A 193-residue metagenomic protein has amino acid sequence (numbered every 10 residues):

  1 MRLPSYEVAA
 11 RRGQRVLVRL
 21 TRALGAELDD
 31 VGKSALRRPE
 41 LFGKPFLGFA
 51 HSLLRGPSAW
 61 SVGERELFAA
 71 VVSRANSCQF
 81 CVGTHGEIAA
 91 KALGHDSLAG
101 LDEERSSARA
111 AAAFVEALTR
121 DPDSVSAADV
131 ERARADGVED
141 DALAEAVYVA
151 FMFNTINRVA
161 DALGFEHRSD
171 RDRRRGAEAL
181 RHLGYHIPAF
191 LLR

Functional and structural regions predicted by a protein language model:
M1-R193: Hydrophobic alpha-helical segments
